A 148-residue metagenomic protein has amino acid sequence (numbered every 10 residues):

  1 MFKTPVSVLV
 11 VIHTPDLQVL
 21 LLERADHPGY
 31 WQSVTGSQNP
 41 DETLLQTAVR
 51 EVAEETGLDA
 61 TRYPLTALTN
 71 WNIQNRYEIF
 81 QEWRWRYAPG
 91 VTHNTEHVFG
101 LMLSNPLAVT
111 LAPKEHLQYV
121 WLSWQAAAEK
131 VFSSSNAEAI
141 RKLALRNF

Functional and structural regions predicted by a protein language model:
M1-V19, P40: Conserved N-terminal beta-strand and adjoining loop/helix that marks the start of the Nudix/MutT-like hydrolase domain
L21-R24: Short, acidic/hydrophobic/Gly-rich beta-strand patch recurrent on exposed beta strands that often constitutes part
H27-G29: A conserved beta-turn-beta hairpin within the catalytic core of GNAT-like acetyltransferases that forms part
Q32-T35: A short gly/proline-enriched turn/hairpin at secondary-structure junctions
Q38-S134: Unchanged
A139-L143: A small-molecule sensor/coupling module
L145-F148: Generic C-terminal helix-cap and adjacent flexible tail
